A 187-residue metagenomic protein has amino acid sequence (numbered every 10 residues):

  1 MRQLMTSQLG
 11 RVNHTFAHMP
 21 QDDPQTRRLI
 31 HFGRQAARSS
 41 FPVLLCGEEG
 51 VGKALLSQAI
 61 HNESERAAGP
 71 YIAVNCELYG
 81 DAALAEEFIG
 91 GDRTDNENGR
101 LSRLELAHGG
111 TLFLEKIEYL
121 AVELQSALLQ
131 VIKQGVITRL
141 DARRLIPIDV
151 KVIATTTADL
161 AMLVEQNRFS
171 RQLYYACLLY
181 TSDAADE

Functional and structural regions predicted by a protein language model:
T6-R28: Dynamic helix-loop-helix/coil hinge segments at AAA+ ATPase domain boundaries and subdomain interfaces
H18, F32-N96, E105-T111, K116-A121: Conserved post-Walker A coupling segment in P-loop NTPases
L78-G80, A158-A161: Conserved nucleotide-binding/hydrolysis micro-motifs of P-loop NTPases
T94-L104, I117, E123, I132-D149 (+1 more regions): Conserved Walker
K151-T156: Structural recognition of the conserved hydrophobic beta-strand(s) that form the central parallel beta-sheet of P-loop
Y180-E187: Conserved small/polar residues in nucleotide/adenosyl-binding loops
